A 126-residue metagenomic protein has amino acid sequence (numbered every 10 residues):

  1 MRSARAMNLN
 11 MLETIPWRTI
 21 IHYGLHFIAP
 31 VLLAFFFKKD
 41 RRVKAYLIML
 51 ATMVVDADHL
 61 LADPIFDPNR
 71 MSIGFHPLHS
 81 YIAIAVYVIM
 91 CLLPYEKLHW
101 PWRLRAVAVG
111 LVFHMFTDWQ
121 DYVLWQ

Functional and structural regions predicted by a protein language model:
M1-Q126: N-terminal membrane-targeting hydrophobic helices
